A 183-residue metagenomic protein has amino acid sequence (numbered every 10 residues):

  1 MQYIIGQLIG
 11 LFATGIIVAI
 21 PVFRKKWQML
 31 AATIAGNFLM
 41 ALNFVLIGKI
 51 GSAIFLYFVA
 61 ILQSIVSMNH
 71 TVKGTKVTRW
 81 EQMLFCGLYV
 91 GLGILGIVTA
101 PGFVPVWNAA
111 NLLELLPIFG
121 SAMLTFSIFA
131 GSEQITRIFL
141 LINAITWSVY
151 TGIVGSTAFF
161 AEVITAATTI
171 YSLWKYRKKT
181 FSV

Functional and structural regions predicted by a protein language model:
M1-V183: Alpha-helical membrane-protein topology signature
